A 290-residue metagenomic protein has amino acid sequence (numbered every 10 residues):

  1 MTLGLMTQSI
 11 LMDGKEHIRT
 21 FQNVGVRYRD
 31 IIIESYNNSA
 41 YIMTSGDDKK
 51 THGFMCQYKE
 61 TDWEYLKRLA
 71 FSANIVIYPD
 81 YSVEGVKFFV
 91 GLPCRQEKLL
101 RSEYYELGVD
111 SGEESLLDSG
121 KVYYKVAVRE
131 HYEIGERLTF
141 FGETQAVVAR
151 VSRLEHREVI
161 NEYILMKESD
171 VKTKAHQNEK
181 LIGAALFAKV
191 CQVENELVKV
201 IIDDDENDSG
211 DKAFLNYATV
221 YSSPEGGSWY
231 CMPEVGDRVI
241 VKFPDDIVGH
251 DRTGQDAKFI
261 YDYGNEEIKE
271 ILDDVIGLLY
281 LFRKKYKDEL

Functional and structural regions predicted by a protein language model:
M1-L290: Amphipathic alpha-helical and helix-coil boundary elements used as assembly and membrane-proximal scaffolds
